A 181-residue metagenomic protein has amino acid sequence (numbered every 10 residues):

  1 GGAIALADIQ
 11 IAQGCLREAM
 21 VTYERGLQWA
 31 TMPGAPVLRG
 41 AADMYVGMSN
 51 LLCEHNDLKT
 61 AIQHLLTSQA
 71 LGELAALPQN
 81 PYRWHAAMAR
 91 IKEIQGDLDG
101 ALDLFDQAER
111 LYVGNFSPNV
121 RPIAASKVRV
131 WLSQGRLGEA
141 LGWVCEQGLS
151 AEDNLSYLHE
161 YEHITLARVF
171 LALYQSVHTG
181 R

Functional and structural regions predicted by a protein language model:
G2-R181: Helix-coil-helix junctions within alpha-helical repeat/solenoid scaffolds
